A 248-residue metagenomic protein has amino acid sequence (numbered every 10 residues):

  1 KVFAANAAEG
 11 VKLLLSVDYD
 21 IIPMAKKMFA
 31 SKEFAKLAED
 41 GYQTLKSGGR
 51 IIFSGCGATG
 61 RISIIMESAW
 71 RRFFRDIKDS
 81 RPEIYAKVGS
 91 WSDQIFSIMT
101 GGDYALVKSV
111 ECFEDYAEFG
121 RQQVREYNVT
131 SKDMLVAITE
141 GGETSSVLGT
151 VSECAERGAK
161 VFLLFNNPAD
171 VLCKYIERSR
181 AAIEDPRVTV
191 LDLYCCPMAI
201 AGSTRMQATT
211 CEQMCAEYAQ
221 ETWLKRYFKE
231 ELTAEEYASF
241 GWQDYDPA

Functional and structural regions predicted by a protein language model:
K1-A248: Conserved N-terminal alpha-helical segment that immediately precedes and caps sugar-phosphate-binding
